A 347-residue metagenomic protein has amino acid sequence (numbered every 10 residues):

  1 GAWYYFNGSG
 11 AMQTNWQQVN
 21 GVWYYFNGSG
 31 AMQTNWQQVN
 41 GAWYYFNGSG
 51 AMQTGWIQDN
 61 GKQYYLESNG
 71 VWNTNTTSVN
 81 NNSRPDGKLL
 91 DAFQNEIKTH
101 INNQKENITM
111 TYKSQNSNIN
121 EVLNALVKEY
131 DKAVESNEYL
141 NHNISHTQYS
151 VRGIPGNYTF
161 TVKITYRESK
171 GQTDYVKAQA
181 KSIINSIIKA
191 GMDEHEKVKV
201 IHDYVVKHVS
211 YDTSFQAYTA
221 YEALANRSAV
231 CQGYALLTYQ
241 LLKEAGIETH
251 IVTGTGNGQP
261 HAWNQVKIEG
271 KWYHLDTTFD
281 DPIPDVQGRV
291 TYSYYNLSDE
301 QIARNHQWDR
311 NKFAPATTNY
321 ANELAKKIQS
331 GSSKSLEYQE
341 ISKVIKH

Functional and structural regions predicted by a protein language model:
G1-G87, V252-P260, N264-Q265, T317-K346: Extracellular adhesion/carbohydrate-binding repeat motifs centered on closely spaced tryptophans
L66, T173-V176, H274-T278: Short amphipathic beta-strand/extended segments with alternating polar/hydrophobic composition
E67-S68, T74, E168, K267 (+1 more regions): Short beta-strand-to-coil "C-cap" segments at the C-terminal boundary of structured domains/repeats, marking
S78-M192, I302-H347: N-terminal accessory/pre-domain segments preceding catalytic cores
K170-A223: Secondary-structure boundary elements
A223-Q232: Periplasmic OmpA-like peptidoglycan-binding domain that tethers envelope proteins to the cell wall
G233-Q301: Hydrophobic/aromatic-rich core segments of domains that either
